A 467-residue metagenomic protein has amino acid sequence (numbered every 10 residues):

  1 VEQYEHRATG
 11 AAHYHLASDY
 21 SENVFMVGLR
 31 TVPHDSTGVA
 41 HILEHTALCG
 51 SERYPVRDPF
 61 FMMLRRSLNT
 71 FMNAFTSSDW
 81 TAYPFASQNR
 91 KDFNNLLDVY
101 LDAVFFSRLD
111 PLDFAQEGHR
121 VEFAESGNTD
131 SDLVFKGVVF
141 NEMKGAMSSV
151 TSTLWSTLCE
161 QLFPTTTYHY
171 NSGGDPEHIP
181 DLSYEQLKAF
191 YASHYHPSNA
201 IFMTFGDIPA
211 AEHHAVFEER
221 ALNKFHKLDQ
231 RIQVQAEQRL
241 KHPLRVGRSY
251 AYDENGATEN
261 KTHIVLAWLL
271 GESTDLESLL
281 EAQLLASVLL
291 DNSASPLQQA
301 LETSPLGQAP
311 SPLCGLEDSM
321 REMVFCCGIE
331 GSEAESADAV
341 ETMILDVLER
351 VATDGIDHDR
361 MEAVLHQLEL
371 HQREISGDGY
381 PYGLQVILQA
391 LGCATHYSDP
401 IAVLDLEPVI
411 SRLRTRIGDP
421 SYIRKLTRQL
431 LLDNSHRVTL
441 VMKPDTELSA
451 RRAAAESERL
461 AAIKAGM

Functional and structural regions predicted by a protein language model:
V1-Y20: N- or domain-start disorder-to-order transition segments that initiate the globular core
E2-R7, P243-E254: Short acidic-hydrophobic surface loop/beta-edge motif
Y14-L16, M26-G28, P84: Short, conserved beta-strand segments within well-ordered enzyme catalytic domains that often line or immediately flank
H15, G247-N255, S311-L316: Short amphipathic beta-strand and strand-loop transition segments with alternating hydrophobic
S21-F25: Short, conserved catalytic-motif segment at the N-terminal edge
V27-G38: Short pre-active-site segment immediately N-terminal to the catalytic Zn-binding motif
V32, T46-Q238, E259-V265, L270-D275 (+2 more regions): Charge-rich, well-structured scaffold segments of protease-associated domains
T37-C49: Active-site recognition of the HExxH zinc-binding catalytic motif
